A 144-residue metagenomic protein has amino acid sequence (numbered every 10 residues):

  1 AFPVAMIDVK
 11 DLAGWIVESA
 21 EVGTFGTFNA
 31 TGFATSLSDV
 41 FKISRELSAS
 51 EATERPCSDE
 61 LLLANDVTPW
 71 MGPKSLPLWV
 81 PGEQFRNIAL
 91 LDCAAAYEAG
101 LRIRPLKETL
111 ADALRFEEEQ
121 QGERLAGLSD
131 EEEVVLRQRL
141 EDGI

Functional and structural regions predicted by a protein language model:
A1-I7: A conserved pocket-lining segment of Rossmann-fold NAD(P)-dependent short-chain dehydrogenase/reductase
I7, T35, L91, L101-R104: Residue-level signal for the nucleotide or nucleotide-sugar donor/cofactor binding architecture
D8, T27-T31, P105: A structural signal for short, well-ordered beta-strand segments and their strand-loop junctions that often border
K10-E21, K107-A111: Amphipathic alpha-helical segments that line or abut small-molecule/effector binding pockets and mediate allosteric
D11, D39, A95, P105-E108: An acidic, carboxylate-rich microenvironment
S19-N87, L91-A94, D112-L114, Q121-I144: Mid/C-terminal beta-alpha module of Rossmann-like enzyme folds, strongest in SDR-family dehydrogenases/epimerases
A99-R102, D112: A hydrophobic, small-residue-rich beta->alpha segment in the mid-to-C-terminal subdomain of diverse proteins
